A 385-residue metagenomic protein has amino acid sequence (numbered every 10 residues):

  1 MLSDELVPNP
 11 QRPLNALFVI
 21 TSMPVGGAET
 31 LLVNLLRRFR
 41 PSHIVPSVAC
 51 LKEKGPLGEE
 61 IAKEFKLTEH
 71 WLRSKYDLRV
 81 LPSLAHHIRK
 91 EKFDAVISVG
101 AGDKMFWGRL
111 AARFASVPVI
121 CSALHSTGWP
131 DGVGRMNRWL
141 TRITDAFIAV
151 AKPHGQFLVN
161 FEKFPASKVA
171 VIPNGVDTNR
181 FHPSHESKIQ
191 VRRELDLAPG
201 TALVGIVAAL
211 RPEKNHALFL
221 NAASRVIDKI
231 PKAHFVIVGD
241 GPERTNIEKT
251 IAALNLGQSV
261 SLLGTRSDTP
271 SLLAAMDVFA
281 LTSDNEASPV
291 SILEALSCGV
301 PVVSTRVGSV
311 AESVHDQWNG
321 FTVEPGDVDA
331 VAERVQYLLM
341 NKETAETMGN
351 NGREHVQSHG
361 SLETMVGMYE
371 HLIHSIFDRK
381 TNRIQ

Functional and structural regions predicted by a protein language model:
L2-L6, H182-L197, M368, N382: A short helix/loop element that forms part of the nucleotide-sugar donor recognition site in Leloir-type
G26-N34, A202, I206-D228, F235 (+2 more regions): A conserved mid-protein helix/loop that constitutes part of the nucleotide-sugar donor-binding site
C50, P301-S304, V314: Short hydrophobic beta-strand element within catalytic cores of glycosyltransferases and related nucleotide-activated
V117, C121-A149, Q156, E162-F164: A conserved, positively charged/aromatic
R193, K249-A252, A330, Y337 (+2 more regions): A short, well-ordered alpha-helix in the C-terminal region of glycosyltransferases
E248-G264: Nucleotide-activated donor-binding/catalytic signature segment of Leloir-type glycosyltransferases, i.e., the conserved
T265, D284: Aromatic "clamp/platform" in nucleotide-sugar-dependent glycosyltransferases that forms part of the donor/acceptor
D316-Q317, F321-V328, Y337-K342: Conserved acidic donor-binding segment of nucleotide-sugar-dependent glycosyltransferases
